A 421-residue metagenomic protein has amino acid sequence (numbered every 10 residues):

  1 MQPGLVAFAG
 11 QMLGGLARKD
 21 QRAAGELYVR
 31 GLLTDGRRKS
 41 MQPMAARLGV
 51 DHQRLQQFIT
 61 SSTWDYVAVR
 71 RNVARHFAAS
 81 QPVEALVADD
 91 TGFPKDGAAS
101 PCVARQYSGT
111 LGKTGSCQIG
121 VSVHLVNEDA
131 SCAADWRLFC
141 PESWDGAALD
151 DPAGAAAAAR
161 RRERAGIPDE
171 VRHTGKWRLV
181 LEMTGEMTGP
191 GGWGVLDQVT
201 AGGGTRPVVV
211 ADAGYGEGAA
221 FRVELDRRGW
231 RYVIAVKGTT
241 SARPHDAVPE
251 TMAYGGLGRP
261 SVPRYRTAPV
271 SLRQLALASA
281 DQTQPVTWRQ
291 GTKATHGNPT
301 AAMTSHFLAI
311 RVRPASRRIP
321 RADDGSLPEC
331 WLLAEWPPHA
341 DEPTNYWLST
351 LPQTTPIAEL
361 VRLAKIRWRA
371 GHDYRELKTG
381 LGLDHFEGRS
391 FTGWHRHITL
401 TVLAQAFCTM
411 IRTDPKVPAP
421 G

Functional and structural regions predicted by a protein language model:
M1-V210, G214-S241, V270: Conserved, well-structured functional cores that handle cations and Mg-NTP chemistry
V6, D129-R161, D169-H173, K237 (+1 more regions): An anionic, glycine-rich sequence signature occurring as long contiguous blocks
E26-L27, Q42, C117, N345 (+2 more regions): Non-catalytic, well-ordered alpha-helical scaffold segments
L32, G36, L48, S62 (+4 more regions): Generic structural signal for hydrophobic core residues of well-folded globular domains
A98, Y374-L381: Active-site-adjacent bridging/hinge elements
A220, T292, S349, I357-A364 (+2 more regions): Short, solvent-exposed helix-loop connector elements
G371, L403: Hydrophobic, well-ordered secondary-structure elements that form the walls of internal hydrophobic environments
C408-G421: Conserved nucleotidyltransferase catalytic core and NTase-mimicking acidic/glycine-rich helix/loop elements in nucleic
